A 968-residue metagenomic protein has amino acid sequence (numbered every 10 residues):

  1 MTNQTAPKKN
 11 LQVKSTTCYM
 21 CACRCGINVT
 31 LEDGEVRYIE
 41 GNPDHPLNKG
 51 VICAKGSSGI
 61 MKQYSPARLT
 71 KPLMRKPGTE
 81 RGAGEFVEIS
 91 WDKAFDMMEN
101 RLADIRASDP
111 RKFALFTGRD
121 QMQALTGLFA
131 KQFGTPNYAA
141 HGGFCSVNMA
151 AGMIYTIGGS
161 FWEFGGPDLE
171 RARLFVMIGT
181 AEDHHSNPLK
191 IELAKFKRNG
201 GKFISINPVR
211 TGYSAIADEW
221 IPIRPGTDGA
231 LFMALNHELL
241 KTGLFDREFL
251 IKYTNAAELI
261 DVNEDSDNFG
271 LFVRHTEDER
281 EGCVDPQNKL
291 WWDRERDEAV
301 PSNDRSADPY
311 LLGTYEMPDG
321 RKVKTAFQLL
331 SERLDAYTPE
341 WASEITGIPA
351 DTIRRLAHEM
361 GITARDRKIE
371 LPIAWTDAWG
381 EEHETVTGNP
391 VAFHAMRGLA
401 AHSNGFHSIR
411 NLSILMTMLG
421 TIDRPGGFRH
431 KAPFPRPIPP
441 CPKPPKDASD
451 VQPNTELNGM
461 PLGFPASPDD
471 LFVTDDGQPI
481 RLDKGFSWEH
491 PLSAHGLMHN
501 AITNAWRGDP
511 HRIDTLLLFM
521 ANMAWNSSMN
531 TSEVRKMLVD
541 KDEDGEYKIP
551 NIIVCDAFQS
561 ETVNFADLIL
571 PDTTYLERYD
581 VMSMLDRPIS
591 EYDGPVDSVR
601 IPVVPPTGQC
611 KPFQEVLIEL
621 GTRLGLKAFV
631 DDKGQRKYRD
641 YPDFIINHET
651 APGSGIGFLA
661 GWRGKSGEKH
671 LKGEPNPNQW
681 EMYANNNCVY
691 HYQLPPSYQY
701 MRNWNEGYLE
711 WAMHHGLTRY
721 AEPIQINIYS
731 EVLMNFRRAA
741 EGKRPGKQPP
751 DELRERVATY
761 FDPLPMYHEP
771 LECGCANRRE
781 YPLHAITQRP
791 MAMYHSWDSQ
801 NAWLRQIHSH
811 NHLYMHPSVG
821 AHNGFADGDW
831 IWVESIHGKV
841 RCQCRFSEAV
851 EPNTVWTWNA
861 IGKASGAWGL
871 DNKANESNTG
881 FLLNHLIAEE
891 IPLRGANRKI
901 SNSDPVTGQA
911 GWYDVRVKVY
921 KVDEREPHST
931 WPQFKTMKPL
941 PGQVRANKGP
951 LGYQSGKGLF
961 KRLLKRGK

Functional and structural regions predicted by a protein language model:
P7-I60, E88-M98, L102-A114, P349-R355 (+1 more regions): N-terminal amphipathic, basic-rich helices that act as targeting or association modules
F95-K112, G165-R173, R333, L356-A392 (+1 more regions): Glycine-rich phosphate/diphosphate-binding loops that line cofactor/substrate pockets in enzymes
G118-R119, K252-N255, E359-M360, T376-A378 (+4 more regions): A glycine-rich phosphate-binding loop feature that marks nucleotide/adenosyl-phosphate handling sites
T126-S205, A230, A307-G313, A326-E332 (+6 more regions): Extended redox/cofactor-interaction regions of prokaryotic respiratory oxidoreductases
R210-W220, S560-L568: Glycine-rich, charge-decorated loop segments at or immediately adjacent to ligand/cofactor-binding or catalytic sites
S214-A215, E219-W375, V386: Long, well-ordered, tryptophan-enriched scaffold segments
P225, A230-M233, C555-A557, D572-P605 (+2 more regions): Catalytic or ion-translocation cores adjacent to nucleophile or general acid/base/metal-coordination motifs in diverse
R600-V603, T607-K669, D798-Y814, S818-K968: Long, contiguous, secondary-structure-rich segments that constitute the structural scaffold of globular domains
